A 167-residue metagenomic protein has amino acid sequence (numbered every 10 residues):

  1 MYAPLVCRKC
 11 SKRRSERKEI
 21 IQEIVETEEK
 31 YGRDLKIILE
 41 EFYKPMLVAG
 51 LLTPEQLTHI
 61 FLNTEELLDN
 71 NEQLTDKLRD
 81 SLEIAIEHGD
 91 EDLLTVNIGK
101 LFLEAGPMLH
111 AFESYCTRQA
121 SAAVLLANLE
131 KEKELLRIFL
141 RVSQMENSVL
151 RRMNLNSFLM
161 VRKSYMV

Functional and structural regions predicted by a protein language model:
M1-V167: An all-alpha helical bundle fold corresponding to the catalytic cores of small-GTPase guanine nucleotide exchange
